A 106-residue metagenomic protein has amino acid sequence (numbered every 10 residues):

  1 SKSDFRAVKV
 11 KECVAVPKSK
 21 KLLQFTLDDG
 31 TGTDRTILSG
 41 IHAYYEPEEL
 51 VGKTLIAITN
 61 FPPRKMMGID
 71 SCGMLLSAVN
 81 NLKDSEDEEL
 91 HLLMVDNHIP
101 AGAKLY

Functional and structural regions predicted by a protein language model:
S1-Y106: Phosphate-backbone binding interfaces of nucleic-acid-interacting proteins
